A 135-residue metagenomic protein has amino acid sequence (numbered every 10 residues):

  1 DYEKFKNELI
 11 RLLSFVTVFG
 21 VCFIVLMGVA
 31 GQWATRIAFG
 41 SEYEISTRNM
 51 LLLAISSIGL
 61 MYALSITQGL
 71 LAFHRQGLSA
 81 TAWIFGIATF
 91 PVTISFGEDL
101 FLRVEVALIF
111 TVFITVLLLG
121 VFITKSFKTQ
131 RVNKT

Functional and structural regions predicted by a protein language model:
D1, E42, H74-L78: Conserved short cytoplasmic inter-helical helices of the MFS fold
D1-F39: Specific pore-lining/lateral-gate transmembrane helices of multi-pass inner-membrane transport and insertion machines
D1-K4, S126-T135: Interhelical loop/hinge segments that connect adjacent transmembrane helices in multipass membrane
F23-V29, W33, R48-I94, F101-K125: Short runs within selected transmembrane alpha-helices of multi-pass transporters and secretion channels
A38-E42, A72, G97: Helix-boundary and loop/linker segments of multi-pass membrane transporters
F39-G40, F101, K128: Residue-level recognition of short, structured coil/turn motifs that connect secondary structure elements
S41-N49: Juxtamembrane helix-entry segments on the extracytoplasmic side of multipass membrane proteins
